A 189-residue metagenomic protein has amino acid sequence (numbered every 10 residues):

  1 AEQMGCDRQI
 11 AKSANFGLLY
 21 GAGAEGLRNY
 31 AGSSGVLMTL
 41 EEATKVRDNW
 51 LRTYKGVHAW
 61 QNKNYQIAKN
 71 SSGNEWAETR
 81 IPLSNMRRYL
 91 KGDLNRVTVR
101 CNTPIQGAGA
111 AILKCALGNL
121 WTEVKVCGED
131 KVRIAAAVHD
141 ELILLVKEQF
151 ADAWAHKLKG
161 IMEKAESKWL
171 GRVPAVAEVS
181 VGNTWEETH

Functional and structural regions predicted by a protein language model:
A1-H189: Conserved catalytic core of nucleotide polymerization and phosphodiester-bond processing enzymes
